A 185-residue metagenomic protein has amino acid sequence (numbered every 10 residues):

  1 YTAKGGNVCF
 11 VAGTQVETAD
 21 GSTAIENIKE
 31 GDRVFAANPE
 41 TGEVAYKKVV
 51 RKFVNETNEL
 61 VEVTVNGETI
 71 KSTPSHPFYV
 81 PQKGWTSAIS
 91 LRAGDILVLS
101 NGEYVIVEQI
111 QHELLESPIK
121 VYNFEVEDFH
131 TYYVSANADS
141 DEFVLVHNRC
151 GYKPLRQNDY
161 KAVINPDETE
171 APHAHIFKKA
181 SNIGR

Functional and structural regions predicted by a protein language model:
Y1-C150: HINT superfamily self-processing domains
V105, R149-R185: Metal-centered catalytic cores of metalloenzymes
